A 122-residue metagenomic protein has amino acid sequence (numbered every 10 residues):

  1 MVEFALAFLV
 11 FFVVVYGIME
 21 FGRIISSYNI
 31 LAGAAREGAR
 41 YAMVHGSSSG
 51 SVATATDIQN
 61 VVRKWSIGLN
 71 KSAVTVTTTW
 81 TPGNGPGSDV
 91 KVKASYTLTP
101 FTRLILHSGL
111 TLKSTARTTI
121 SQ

Functional and structural regions predicted by a protein language model:
M1-N60: Alpha-helical assembly-interface signal, strongest on the long, hydrophobic N-terminal helix that forms
Y41-A42, W65, T119: Amphipathic alpha-helical segments that mediate coupling or scaffolding at interfaces
V44-S48, K71, R103: Charged, solvent-exposed alpha-helical segments that act as regulatory interaction surfaces
S51-P82: Extracellular/periplasmic head regions of type IV pilus-like filament subunits
G68, P82-N84, L104, S108: Short secondary-structure boundary/capping segments
A73-T79, K93-T97, T111: Ser/Thr- (and often Asn-) enriched beta-sheet segments in non-cytosolic proteins
N84-K91: A short, glycine/Asx- and small/polar-enriched loop/turn that sits immediately N-terminal to a beta-strand
S95-Q122: Low-complexity, S/T/G/P-rich flexible repeat/linker segments used as non-globular hinges and stalks within
